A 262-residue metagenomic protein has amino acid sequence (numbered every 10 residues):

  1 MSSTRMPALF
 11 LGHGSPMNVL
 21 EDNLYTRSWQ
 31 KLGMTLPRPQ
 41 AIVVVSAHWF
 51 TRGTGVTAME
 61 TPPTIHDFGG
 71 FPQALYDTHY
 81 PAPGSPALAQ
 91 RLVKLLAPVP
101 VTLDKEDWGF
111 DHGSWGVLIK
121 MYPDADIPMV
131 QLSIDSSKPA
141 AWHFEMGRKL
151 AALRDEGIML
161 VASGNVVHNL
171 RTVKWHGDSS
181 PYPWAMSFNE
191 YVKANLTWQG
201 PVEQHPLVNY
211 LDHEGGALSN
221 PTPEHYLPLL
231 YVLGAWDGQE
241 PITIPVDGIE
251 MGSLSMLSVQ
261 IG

Functional and structural regions predicted by a protein language model:
S2-L103: A short aromatic-anchored loop/beta-hairpin motif
S2-S3, T35-L36, M121-A125, A152: Solvent-exposed alpha-helices and their adjacent loops that cap or buttress functional pockets in soluble metabolic
P7-L11, A41-S46, L132, L153-V166 (+1 more regions): Beta-strand elements within well-structured catalytic alpha/beta cores of enzymes that handle phosphate/sulfate esters
L9-F10, D67-P72, Y122-V130, L207-V208: Short, basic/glycine-rich phosphate-binding loops at helix/coil junctions that contact nucleotide phosphates
A47-T51, P62, G109-L118, V166: Short glycine-enriched loops at secondary-structure junctions
L75-P83, K105, S133-A140, G216: Flexible, glycine/proline-enriched loop segments at strand-loop-helix junctions that form or flank small-ligand binding
A89-F144, K149: Internal, conserved structured core segments that host functional sites
K94, P98, I127-P128, S136-A141 (+3 more regions): Surface-exposed, charge/polar-rich loops and edge strands
